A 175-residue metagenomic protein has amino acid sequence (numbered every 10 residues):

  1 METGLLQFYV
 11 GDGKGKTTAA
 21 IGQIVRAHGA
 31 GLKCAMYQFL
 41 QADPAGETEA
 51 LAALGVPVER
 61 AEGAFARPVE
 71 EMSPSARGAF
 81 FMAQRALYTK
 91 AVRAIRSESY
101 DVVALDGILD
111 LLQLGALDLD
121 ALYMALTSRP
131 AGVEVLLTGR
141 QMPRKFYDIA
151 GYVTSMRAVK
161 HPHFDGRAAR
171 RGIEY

Functional and structural regions predicted by a protein language model:
L5-F8, D101-V102, E134: Residue-level preference for the first positions of well-ordered beta-strands
L5-R96: Conserved P-loop
R26, A50, A125, K145-F146: Hydrophobic/aromatic ligand-binding patch that stacks against planar heteroaromatic rings of cofactors or nucleotides
C34, V135, V153: Hydrophobic anchor at the start of a short beta-strand that flanks the dinucleotide cofactor-binding loop
L40-D43, A64, L109-D110, Q141-R144 (+1 more regions): Conserved nucleotide-binding/hydrolysis micro-motifs of P-loop NTPases
E71-A131: Phosphate-binding/switch loop-helix module in NTP-utilizing enzymes
A125-P143: Sensor-1/coupling segment of RecA-like P-loop NTPase cores
M142-Y175: Phosphate-binding/switch region of NTP-binding enzymes
